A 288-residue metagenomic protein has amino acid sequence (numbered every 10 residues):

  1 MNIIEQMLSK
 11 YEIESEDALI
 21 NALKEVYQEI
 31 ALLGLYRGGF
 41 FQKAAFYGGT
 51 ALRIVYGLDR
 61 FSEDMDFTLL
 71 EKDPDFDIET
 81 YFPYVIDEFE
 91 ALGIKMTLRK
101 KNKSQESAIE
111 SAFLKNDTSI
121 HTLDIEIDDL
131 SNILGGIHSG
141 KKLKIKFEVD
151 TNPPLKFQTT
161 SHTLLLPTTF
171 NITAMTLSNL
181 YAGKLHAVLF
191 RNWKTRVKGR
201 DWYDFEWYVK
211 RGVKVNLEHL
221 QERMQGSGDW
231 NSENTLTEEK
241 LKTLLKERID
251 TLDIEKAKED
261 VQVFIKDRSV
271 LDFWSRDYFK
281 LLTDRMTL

Functional and structural regions predicted by a protein language model:
M1-E29, L33-A44, V55, L70-L288: Structured mid-to-C-terminal alpha-helical surface segments
Y47-T50: Glycine-rich beta-strand-to-loop/alpha-helix junction loops that act as flexible
R53-S62: Short glycine-biased active-site loop of nucleotidyltransferases that positions the nucleotide triphosphate and helps
